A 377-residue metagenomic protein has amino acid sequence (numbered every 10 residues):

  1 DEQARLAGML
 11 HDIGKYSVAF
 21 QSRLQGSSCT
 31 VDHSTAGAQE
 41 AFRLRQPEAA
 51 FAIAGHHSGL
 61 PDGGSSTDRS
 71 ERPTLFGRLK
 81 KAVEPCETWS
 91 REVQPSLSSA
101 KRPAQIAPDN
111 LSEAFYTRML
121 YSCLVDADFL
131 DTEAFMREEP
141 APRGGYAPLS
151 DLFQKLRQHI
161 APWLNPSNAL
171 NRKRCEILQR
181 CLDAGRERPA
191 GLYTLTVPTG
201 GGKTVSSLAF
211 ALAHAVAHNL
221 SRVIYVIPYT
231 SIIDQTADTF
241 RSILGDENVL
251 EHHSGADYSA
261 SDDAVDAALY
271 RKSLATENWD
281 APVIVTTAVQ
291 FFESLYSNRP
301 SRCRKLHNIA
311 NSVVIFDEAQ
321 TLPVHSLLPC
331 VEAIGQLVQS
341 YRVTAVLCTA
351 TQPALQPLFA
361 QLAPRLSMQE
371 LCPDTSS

Functional and structural regions predicted by a protein language model:
D1-H159: Accessory nucleic-acid engagement/destabilization modules that flank
I160-T196: Conserved pre-motif I regulatory segment
R188-A211: Walker A/P-loop
R188-T194, S221-R222, D280-A281: Pre-Walker A (Motif I) flank of P-loop NTPase domains
L220-L244, H253-A256, A354: Conserved Walker A/P-loop ATP-binding site and its immediately adjacent core in helicase/helicase-like ATPase domains
G245-Y296: Inter-Walker segment of RecA-like/P-loop motor cores
I284, A288-F292, P300-S340, A345: SF2 helicase catalytic motif II
T351-S377: Interdomain hinge/linker at the junction between the two RecA-like core domains of SF2 helicases
